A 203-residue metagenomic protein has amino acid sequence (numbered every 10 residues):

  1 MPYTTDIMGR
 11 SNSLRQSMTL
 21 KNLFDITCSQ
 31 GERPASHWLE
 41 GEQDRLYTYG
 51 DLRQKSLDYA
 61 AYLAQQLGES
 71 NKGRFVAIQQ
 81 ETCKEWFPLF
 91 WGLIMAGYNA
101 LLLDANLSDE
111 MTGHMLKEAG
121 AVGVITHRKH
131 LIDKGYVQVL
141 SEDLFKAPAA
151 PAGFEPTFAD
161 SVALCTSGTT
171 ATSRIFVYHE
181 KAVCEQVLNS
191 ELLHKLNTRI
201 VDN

Functional and structural regions predicted by a protein language model:
N12, A35-G68, A77, E81-C83 (+2 more regions): Conserved AMP-binding/adenylate-forming core of the ANL superfamily
N12-S36, S161: A short N-terminal helical cap/helix-turn-helix that marks the beginning of AMP-binding/adenylate-forming
I26-T27, L52, S56, V76 (+4 more regions): Adenylate-forming
R33, N71-G73, A121, T157-S161 (+1 more regions): A general structural motif
R45, Y62-N106, N203: Conserved AMP-binding/adenylate-forming
L46-Y49, S161-L188: Conserved AMP-binding A3 loop
K55-Y59, F176-R199: Conserved structural elements of the adenylate-forming
W91, M95-P156: Structural core segment of the AMP-binding/adenylate-forming
